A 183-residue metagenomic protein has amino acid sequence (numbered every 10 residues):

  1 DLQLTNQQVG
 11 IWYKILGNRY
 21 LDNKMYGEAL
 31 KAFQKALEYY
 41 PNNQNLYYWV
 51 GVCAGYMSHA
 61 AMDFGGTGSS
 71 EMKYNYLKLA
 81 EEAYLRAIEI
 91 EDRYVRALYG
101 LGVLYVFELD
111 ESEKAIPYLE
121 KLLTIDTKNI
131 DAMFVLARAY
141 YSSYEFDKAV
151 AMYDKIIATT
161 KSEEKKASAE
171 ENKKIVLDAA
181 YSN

Functional and structural regions predicted by a protein language model:
L2, A36, R86-A87, K121-L122 (+1 more regions): Canonical positions in the second alpha-helix
W12, L46, A97, A132 (+1 more regions): TPR alpha-solenoid repeat register
N18, V52, H59, V103-L104 (+2 more regions): Residue-level recognition of tetratricopeptide repeat
N23-A32, H59-R86, L109-K121, Y144-M152: Structural signature of tandem alpha-helical TPR/SEL1-like repeats, specifically the intra-repeat loop/turn
S142-N183: Terminal, low-structured helical/coil segments at or just beyond the last alpha-helical repeat
